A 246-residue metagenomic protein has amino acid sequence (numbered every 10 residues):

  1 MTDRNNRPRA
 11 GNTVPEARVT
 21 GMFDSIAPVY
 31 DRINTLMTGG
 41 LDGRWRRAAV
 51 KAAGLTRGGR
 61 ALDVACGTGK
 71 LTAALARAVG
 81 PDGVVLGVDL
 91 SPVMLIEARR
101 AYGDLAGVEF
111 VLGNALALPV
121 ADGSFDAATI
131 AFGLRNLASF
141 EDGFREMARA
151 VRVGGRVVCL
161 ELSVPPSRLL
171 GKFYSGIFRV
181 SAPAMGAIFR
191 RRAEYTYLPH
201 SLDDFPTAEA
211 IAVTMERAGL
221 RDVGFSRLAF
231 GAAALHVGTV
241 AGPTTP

Functional and structural regions predicted by a protein language model:
G39-G59, A74: Conserved alpha-helix/loop element of class I SAM-dependent methyltransferases that forms part of the SAM/SAH-binding
R57-G58, P81-D82, V151-R156: Short glycine-dipeptide loop
R60-A117: Class I SAM-dependent methyltransferase SAM/SAH-binding core
L116-A127: A short acidic, Gly/Pro-enriched loop at the edge of an enzyme's catalytic core that lines a small-molecule cofactor
D126-F140: A short SAM/SAH-binding and catalytic strip from SAM-dependent methyltransferases
E141-V153: A short glycine-rich, Lys/Arg-flanked "PGG" loop and its adjoining helix->strand segment in the class I
L160-T214, A218, G224: C-terminal alpha-helical "lid/dimerization" subdomain adjacent to the S-adenosyl-L-methionine
A212, R221-P246: Core SAM-dependent methyltransferase catalytic element
